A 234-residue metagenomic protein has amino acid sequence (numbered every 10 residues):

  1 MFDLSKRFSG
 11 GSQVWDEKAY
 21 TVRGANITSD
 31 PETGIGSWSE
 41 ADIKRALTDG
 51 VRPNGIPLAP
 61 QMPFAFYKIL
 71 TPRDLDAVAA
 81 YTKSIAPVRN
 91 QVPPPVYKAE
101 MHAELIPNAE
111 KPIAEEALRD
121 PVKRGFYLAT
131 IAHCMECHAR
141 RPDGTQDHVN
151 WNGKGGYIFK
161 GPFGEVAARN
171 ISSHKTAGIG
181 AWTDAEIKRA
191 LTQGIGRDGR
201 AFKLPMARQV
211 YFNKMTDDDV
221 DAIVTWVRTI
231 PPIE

Functional and structural regions predicted by a protein language model:
M1-D3, I43, V78, G125 (+4 more regions): The canonical Cys-X-X-Cys-His
M1-D3, T48, P63, K83-S84 (+3 more regions): Detector for the c-type heme attachment site
F2-L4, S37-D42, R52-P60, P93 (+3 more regions): Extended intrinsically disordered, low-complexity coil regions enriched in Ser, Thr, Gly, Ala and often Pro
F8-K44, A65-L75, N150-A190, R208-V220: Electron-transfer interface patches adjacent to heme c in soluble/periplasmic c-type cytochromes and di-/multiheme
I27, A41, V51, L58-A80 (+1 more regions): Non-cytosolic head/periplasmic domains of membrane-anchored proteins
P72, V122-M135, A185, G199 (+3 more regions): Sequence context surrounding c-type heme c attachment/ligation sites in exported
N90-M101: Extended, well-folded interaction surfaces typified by the phenylalanyl-tRNA synthetase beta subunit core
H102-T130, D143-G144, A177: Electrostatic cytochrome c docking/interface patches
